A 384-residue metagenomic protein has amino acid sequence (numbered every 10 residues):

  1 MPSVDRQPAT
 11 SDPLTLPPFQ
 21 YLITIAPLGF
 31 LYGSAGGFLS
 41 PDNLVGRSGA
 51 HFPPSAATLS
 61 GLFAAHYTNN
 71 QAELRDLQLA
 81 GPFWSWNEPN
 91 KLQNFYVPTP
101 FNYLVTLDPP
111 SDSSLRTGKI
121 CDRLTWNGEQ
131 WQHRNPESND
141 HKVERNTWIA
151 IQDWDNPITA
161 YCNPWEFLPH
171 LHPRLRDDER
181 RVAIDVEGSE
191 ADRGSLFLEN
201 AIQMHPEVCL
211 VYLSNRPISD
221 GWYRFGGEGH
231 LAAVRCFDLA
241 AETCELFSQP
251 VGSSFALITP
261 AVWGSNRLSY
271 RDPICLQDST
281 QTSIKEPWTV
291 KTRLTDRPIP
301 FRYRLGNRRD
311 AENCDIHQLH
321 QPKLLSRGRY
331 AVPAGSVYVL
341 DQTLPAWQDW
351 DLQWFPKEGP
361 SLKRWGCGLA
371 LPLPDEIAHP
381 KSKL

Functional and structural regions predicted by a protein language model:
P2-D5, A9-L384: Conserved active-site/ligand-binding neighborhood in enzyme cores
